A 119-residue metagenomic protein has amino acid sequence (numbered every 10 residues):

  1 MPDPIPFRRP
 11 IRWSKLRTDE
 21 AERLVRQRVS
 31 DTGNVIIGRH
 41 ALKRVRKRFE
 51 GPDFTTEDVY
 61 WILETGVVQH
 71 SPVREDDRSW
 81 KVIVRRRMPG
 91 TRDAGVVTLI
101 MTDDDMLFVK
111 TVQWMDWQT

Functional and structural regions predicted by a protein language model:
M1-T119: Ribonuclease/tRNase effector modules and their secretory precursors
